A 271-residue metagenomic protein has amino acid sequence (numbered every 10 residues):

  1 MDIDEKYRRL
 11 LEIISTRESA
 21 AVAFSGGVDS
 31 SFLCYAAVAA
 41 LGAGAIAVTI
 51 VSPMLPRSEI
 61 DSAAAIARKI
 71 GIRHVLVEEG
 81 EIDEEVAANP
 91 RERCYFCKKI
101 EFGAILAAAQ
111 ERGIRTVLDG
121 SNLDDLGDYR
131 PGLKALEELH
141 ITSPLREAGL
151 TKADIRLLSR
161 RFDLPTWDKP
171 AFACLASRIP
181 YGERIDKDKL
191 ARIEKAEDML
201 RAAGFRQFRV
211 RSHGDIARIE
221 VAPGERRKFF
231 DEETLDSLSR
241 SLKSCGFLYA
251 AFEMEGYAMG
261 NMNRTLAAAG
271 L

Functional and structural regions predicted by a protein language model:
M1-R161, A202, A217, E233 (+3 more regions): ATP-dependent adenylation/nucleotidyltransferase module used to activate substrates
I46, S212-P223: Short, aliphatic-rich beta-strand segments
F102, D186-I193, D231-L235: Generic alpha-helical secondary structure
R146, L150, R156-L200, R206-V210: Mid-to-C-terminal catalytic subdomains of enzymes that bind/position adenosyl phosphate moieties or nucleic-acid
A171-E183, I216-E220, Y257-M262: Flexible glycine/acidic-rich beta-alpha junction loops that bind and position SAM and/or redox cofactors in anaerobic
V221-R226, A258-L271: Accessory recognition modules or surfaces
F252: Flexible loop/N-cap segments at domain edges
